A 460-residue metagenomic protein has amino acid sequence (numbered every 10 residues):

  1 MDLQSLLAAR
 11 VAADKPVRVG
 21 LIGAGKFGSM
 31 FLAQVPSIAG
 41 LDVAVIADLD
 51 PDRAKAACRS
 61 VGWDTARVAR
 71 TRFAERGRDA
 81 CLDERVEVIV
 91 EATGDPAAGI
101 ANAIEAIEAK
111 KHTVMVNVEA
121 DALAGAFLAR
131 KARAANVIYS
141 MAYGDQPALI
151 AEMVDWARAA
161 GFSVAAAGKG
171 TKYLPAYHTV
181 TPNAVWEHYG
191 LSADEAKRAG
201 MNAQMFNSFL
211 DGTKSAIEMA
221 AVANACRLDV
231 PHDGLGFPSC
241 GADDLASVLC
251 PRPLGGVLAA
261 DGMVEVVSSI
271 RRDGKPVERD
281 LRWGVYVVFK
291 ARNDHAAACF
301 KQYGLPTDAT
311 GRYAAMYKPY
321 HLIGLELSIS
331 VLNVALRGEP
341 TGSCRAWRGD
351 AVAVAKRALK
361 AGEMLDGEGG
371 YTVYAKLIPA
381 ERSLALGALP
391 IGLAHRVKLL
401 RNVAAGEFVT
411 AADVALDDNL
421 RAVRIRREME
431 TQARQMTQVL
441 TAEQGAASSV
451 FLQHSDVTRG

Functional and structural regions predicted by a protein language model:
M1-E105: N-terminal glycine-/serine-/threonine-rich beta1-alpha1-beta2 phosphate-ribose binding loop of Rossmann-like
D2-A8, H188, S192-E443: C-terminal catalytic/substrate-binding lobe primarily of soluble NAD(P)-dependent oxidoreductases
V45, I89-E91, T113-V116, Y139-A142: Short catalytic-loop micro-motif centered on adjacent basic/acidic residues
L49, G94, V118-D121, G144-D145 (+3 more regions): Short, ordered loop/turn segments at secondary-structure junctions
V88, D95, A106-L123: ADP-ribose/adenylate-binding Rossmann-like module
I100-E105, V118-V137, A142-D145: Rossmann-fold NAD(P)-binding glycine/threonine-rich loop
S140-L210: Rossmann-like NAD(P)H-binding beta-loop-alpha module
Q444-R459: Intrinsic disorder/low-complexity segments
